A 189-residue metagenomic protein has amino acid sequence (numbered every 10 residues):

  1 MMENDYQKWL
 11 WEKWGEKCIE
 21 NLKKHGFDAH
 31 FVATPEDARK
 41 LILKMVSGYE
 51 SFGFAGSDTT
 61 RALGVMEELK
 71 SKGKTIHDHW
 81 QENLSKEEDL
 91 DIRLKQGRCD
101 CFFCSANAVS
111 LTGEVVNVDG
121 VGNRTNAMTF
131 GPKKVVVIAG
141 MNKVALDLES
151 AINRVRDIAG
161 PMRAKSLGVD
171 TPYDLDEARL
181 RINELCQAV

Functional and structural regions predicted by a protein language model:
M1-E3, K24-G26, K74-H77, E88-L90 (+2 more regions): N-terminal start-of-chain detector that recognizes signal peptides and the immediate post-cleavage beginning
M1-K24, L41, A164-Y173, A178: Iron-sulfur (Fe-S) cluster-binding modules
M1-M2, M45, M66, M128 (+2 more regions): Detector for methionine-enriched segments
N4-L10, P35-E36, D119-G120: Short, functional N-terminal and low-complexity linear motifs
W11, G15-R93, R98-F103: N-terminal active-site beta-alpha-beta segment that forms phosphate/nucleotide-binding and substrate-recognition loops
G97-V189: Conserved phosphate- and dinucleotide-binding cores of soluble alpha/beta proteins, encompassing both enzyme active
